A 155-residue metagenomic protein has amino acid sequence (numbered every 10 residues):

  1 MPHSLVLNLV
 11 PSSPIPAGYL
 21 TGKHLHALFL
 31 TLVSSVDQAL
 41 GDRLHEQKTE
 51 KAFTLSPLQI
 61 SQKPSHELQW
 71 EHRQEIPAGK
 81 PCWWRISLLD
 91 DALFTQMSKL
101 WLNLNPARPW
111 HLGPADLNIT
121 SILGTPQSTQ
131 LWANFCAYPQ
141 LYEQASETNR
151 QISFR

Functional and structural regions predicted by a protein language model:
M1-R155: RNA-interacting cores
